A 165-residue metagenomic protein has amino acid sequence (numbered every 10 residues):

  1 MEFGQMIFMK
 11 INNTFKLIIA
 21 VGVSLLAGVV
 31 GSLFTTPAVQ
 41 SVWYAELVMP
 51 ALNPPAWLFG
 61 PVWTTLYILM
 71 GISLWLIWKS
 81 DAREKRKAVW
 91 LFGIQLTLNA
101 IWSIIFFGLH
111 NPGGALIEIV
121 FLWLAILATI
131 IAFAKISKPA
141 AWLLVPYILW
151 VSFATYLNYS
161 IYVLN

Functional and structural regions predicted by a protein language model:
F8-N12, W78-K87, A134-A141: Membrane-interface helix-boundary motifs at transmembrane edges
I11-F34: N-terminal signal-anchor transmembrane alpha helix
A38-A51, V163-L164: Membrane-interface helix termini and inter-helical loops of multi-pass transporters
P54-L69, N111-L122: Membrane-interface loop-to-helix entry segments
F92-A100, L116-T129, Y147-V151: Hydrophobic alpha-helical segments of small multi-pass membrane proteins
I104-G114, Y159-N165: Membrane-interface helix caps and helix-loop-helix hairpins in membrane proteins
F106-P112, T129-A141: Membrane-helix boundary connector in multi-pass membrane proteins
A134-N165: Terminal transmembrane helical module of multi-pass membrane proteins
